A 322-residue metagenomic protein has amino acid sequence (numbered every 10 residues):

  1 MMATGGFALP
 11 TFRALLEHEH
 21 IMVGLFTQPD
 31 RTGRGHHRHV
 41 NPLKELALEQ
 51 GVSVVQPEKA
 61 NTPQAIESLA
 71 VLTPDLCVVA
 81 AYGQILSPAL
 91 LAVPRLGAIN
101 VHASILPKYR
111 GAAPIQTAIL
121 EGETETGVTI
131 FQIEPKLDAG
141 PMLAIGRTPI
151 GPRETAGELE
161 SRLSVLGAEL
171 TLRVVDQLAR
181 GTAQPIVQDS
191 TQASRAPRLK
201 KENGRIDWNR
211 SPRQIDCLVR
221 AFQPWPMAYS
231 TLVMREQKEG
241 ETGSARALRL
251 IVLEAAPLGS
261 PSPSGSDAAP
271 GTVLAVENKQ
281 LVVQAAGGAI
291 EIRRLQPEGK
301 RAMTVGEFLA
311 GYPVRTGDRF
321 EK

Functional and structural regions predicted by a protein language model:
M1, S230-T231, I251-E254: Short beta-strand segments
M1-P226, M234, G240, S244-R246 (+5 more regions): One-carbon transfer enzymes
I21, T129, I251-E254, T272 (+1 more regions): Residues located in well-ordered beta-strands
T231-K238, A285-G287: Short acidic, glycine-rich loop/turn motifs
M234-L248, G259-P270: Intrinsically disordered, low-complexity terminal tails and inter-domain linkers enriched for S/T/G/P/D/E
L253-S260, L295-K300: A short, sequence-level motif marking secondary-structure junctions
A256-I290: Low-complexity, glycine/alanine/valine/leucine- and proline-rich hydrophobic stretches
A286-E298, M303: Short helix/strand-capping connector loops at secondary-structure junctions
